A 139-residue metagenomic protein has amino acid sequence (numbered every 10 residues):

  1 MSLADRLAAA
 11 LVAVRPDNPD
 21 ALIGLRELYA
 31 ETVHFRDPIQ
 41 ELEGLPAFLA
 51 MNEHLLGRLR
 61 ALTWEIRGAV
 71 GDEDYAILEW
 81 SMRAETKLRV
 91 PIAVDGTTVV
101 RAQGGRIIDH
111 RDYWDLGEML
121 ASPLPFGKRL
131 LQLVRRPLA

Functional and structural regions predicted by a protein language model:
M1-A139: C-terminal and inter-domain tail/linker signature
